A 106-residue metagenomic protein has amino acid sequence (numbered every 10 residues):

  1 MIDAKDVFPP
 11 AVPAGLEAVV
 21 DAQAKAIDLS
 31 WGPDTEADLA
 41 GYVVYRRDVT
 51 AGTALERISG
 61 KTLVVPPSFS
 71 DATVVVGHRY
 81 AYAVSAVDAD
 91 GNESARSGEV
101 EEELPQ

Functional and structural regions predicted by a protein language model:
M1-A40, V76, D88-Q106: Pro/Thr/Ser/Gly-rich low-complexity, intrinsically disordered linker/stalk tracts
P33, G41-G77, A89-E99: Recognizes extended acidic, P/S/T-rich segments that occur within or adjacent to Ig-like beta-sandwich modules
